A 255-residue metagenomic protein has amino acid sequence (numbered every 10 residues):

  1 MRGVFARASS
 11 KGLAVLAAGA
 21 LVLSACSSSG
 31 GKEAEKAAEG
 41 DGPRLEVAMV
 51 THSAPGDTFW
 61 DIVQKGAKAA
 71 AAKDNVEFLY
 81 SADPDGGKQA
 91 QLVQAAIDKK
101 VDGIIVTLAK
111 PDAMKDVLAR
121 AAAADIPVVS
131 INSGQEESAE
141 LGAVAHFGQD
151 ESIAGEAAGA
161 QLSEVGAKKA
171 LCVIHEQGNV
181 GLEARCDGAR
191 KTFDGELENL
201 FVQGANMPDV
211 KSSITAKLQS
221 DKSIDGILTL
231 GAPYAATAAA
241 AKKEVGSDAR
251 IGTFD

Functional and structural regions predicted by a protein language model:
R2-S10, L21-D255: A residue-level marker of the well-folded mature domains of exported/periplasmic proteins
S10-L16: Sec-dependent signal peptide recognition, specifically the positively charged N-region followed immediately by
